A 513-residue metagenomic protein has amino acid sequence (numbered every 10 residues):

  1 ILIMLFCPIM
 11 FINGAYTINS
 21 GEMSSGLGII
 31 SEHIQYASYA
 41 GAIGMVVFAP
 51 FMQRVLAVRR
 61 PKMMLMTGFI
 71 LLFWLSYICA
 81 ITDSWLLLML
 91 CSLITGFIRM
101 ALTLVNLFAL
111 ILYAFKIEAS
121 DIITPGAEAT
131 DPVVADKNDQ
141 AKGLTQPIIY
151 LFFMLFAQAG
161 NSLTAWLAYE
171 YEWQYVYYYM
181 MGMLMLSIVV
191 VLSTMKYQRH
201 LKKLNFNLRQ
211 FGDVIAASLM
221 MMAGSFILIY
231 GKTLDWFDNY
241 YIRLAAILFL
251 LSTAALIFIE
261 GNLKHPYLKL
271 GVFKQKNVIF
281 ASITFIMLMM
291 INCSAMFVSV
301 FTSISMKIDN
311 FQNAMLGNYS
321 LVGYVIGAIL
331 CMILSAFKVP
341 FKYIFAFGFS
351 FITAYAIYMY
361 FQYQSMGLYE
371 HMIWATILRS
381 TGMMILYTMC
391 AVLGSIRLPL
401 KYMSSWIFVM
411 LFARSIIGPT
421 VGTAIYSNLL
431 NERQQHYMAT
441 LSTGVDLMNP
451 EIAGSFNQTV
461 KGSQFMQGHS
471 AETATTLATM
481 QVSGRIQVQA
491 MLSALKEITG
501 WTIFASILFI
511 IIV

Functional and structural regions predicted by a protein language model:
I1-I12, T17-G21, Y267-Q435: 12-transmembrane solute porter fold
I1-Q53, L87, L102-T103, L107 (+1 more regions): Extracytoplasmic
G14, A42-P50, A157-Q158, L321-V325 (+1 more regions): Residue-level signature of mid-helix packing/kink "hotspots" within the transmembrane helices of 12-pass Major
I29-S38, K142-Q146, D309-G317, M372: Juxtamembrane helix-start elements in MFS-like secondary transporters
Y36-M45, F153, M315-Y324, A505: Transmembrane alpha-helical segments of major facilitator superfamily
A57-G212: Helix-loop-helix hairpins in multi-pass membrane proteins, especially solute transporters
F153, Y169-I283: Hydrophobic transmembrane-helix bundles of small-molecule transporters
P419-V513: Hydrophobic transmembrane architecture of multi-pass small-molecule transporters
